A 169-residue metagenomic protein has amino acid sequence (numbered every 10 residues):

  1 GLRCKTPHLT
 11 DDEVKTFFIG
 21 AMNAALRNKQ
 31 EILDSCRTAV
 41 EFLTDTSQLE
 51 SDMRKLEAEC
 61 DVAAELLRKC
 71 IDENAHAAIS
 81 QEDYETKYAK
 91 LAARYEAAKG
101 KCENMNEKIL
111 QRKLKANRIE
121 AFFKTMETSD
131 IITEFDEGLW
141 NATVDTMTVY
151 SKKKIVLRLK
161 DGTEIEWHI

Functional and structural regions predicted by a protein language model:
G1-L43, T146, I165-I169: Compact Cys/His-rich, Zn2+-coordinating modules
G1-T10, L43, Q48-K55, N74-E82 (+2 more regions): Short, contiguous acidic/charged loop-to-helix segments that flank catalytic cores in large enzymes
E13, M22, E57, I71-A78 (+4 more regions): Active-site proximal loops enriched in glycine and acidic residues that flank catalytic Cys/His/Asp and coordinate
K15, L67-R68, F123, G138: Short hydrophobic/aromatic segments of transmembrane alpha-helices and their interfaces
F17, K69-C70, K87: A general alpha-helix detector
K29-L33, L49, M53-A75, L91 (+1 more regions): Non-transmembrane amphipathic alpha-helical segments
S47, Q81-I169: Long, low-complexity alpha-helical segments
